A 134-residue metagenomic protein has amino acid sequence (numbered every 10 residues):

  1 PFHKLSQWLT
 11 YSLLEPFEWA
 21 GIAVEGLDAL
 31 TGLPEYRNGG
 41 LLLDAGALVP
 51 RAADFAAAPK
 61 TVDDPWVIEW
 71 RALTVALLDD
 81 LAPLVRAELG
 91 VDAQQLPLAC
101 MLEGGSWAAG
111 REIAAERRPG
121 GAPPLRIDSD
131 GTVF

Functional and structural regions predicted by a protein language model:
P1-F134: C-terminal structured domains
